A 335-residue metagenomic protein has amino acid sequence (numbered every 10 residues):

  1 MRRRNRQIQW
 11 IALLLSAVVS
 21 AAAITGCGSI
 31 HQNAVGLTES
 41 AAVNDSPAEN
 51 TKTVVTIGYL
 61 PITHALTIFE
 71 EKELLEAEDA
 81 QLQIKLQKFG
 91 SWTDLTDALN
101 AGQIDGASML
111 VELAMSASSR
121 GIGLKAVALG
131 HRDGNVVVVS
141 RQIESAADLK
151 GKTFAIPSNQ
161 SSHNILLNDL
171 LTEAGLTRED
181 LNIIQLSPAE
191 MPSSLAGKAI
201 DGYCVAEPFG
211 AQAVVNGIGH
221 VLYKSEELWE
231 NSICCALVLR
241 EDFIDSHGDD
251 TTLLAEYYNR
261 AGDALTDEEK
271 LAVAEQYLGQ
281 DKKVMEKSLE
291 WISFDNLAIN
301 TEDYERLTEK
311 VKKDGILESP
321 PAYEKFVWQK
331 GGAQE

Functional and structural regions predicted by a protein language model:
M1-V54, Q334-E335: Short, low-complexity disordered leader/linker segments with a strong preference for bacterial N-terminal type II
S29-Q32, L82-Q83, S162-N182, A255-K287 (+1 more regions): Ligand-binding clefts/hinges and TM-proximal coupling segments of bilobed small-molecule sensing domains
H31-T177, N182-Q185, D201-P208, I218-L222 (+1 more regions): Short, glycine-/small- and polar/acidic-enriched structural segments that line small-molecule recognition paths
F89-T93, S108, S161, A189 (+3 more regions): Soluble non-cytosolic domains of exported or imported proteins
E112-L113, I184, P188-V273: Pocket-lining segment of extracytoplasmic ligand-binding domains
S118, T172, V214, Q276 (+1 more regions): Short polybasic/polar patches that bind polyanions
D245-E318: Secondary-structure end/capping motifs
E309-E335: Conserved C-terminal helix/tail region of periplasmic/extracytoplasmic solute-binding proteins
